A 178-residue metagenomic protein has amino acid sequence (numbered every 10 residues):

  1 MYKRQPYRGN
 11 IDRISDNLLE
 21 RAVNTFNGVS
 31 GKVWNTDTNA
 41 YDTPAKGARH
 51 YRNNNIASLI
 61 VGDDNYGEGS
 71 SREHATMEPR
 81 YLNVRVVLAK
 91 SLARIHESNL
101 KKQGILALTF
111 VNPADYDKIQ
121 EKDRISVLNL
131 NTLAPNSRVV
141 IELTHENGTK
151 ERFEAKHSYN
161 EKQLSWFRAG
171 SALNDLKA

Functional and structural regions predicted by a protein language model:
K3-A178: Fe-S-dependent hydro-lyases/dehydratases of central metabolism
